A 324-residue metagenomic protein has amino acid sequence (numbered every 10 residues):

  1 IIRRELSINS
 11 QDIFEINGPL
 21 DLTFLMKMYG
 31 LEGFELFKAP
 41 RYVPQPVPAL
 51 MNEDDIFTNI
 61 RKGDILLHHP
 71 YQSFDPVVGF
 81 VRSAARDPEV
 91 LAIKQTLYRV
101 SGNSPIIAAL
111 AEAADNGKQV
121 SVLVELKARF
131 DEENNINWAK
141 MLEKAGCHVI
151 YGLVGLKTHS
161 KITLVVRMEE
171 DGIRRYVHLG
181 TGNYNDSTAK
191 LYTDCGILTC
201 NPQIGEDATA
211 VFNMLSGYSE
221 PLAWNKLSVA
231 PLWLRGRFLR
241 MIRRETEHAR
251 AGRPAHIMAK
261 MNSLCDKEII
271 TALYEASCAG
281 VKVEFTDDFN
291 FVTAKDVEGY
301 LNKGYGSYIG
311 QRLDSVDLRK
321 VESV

Functional and structural regions predicted by a protein language model:
I1-I257, E275, A279, D288-V324: N-terminal localization/anchoring segments of enzymes in phospholipid and broader phosphate metabolism
N262: Cofactor-pocket helix-loop regions in the catalytic cores of large enzyme subunits
C265-Y274: Short glycine/threonine-rich loop-to-helix capping motif typified by GTGT followed within a few residues by an Asp-Pro
F285: Anionic-ligand anchoring segments at beta-strand to alpha-helix junctions in alpha/beta enzyme folds, i.e., glycine
